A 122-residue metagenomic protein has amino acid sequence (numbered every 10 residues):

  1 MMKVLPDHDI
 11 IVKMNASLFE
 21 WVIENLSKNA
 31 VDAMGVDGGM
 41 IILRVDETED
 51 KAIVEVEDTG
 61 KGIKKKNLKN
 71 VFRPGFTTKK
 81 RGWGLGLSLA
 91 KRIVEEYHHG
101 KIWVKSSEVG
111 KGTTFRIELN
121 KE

Functional and structural regions predicted by a protein language model:
M1-I11: Conserved catalytic submotifs in the C-terminal HATPase_c
F19-E20: A residue-level detector for a conserved hydrophobic packing site within the catalytic ATP-binding domain
M40-D50: Short beta-strand/loop element within the Bergerat-fold HATPase_c
D58: Acidic ATP/Mg2+-coordinating residue in the GHKL
I63-P74: Short conserved segment of the HATPase_c
G86, A90: Short alpha-helical Gxxx[C/S/T] motif in the catalytic ATP-binding
V94-E95: Detector for a conserved hydrophobic position within an alpha-helical segment of the HATPase_c
H98-S106: Glycine-rich ATP-binding loops of the HATPase_c
